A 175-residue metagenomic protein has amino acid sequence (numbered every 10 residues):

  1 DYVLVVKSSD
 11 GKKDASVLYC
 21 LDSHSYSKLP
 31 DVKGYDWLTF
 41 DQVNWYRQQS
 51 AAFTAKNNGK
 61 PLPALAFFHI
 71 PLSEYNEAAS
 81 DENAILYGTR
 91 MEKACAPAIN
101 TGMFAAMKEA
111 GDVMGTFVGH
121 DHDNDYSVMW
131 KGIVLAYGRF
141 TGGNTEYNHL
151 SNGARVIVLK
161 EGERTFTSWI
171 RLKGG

Functional and structural regions predicted by a protein language model:
D1-F40: Aromatic- and glycine-enriched pocket-lining scaffold segments that form the walls of small-molecule binding clefts
Y2-K12, L18, M103-A110, N124-G175: Binuclear metal-dependent phosphoesterase catalytic core
V17-C20, V32-D125: His/acidic metal-ligating clusters that form di-metal
H24-Y26, P71-S73, T141-G143, G162: Short, solvent-exposed loop/turn segments at secondary-structure junctions
S27, T89-A96, E146-I157: Short, surface-exposed, charge-dense and proline/glycine-enriched linear segments
S27-P30, Y75-E77, N144-Y147: Short, solvent-exposed loop/turn elements at domain surfaces
